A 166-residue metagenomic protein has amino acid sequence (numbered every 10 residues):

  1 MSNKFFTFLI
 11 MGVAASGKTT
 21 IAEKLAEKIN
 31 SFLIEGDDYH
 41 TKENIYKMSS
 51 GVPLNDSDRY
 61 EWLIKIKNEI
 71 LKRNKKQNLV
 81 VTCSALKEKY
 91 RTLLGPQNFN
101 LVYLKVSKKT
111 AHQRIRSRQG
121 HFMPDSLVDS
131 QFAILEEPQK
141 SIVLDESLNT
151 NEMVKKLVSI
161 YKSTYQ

Functional and structural regions predicted by a protein language model:
M1-F5: Phosphate-binding P-loop
I10: Hydrophobic anchor at the beta1->P-loop junction of P-loop NTPases
A15: Walker A (P-loop) phosphate-binding loop of P-loop NTPases
K18: Conserved lysine of the Walker
E23-K65: Conserved substrate/cofactor phosphate-moiety recognition/catalytic segment in nucleotide-dependent phosphotransferases
K76-L79: Loop/turn-to-beta-strand initiation segments
G95-R114: Conserved phosphate-donor/acceptor-positioning beta-strand/loop module used by diverse small-molecule
S117-I160: Small-molecule kinase domains that catalyze NTP-dependent phosphoryl transfer to phosphate-bearing small molecules
